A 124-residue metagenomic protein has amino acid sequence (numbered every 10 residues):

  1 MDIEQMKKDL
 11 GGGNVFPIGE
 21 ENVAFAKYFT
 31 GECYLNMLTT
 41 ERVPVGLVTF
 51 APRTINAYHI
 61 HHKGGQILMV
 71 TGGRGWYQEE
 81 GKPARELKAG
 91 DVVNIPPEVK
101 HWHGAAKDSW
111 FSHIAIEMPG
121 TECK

Functional and structural regions predicted by a protein language model:
M1-P44, A57, K124: A short, N-terminal "cap"/entry segment at the start of jelly-roll beta-barrel domains of the cupin/DSBH fold
L35-M37, V45-T49, I67, A84 (+2 more regions): Conserved hydrophobic/aromatic beta-strand scaffold that supports enzyme active sites
E41, K63, K82, D108-S109: Short strand-connecting beta-turns/loops that link adjacent beta-strands
P44-H62: Conserved short histidine dyad/triad with adjacent acidic residue
L47, I60, T71-G72, E79-G81 (+2 more regions): Residue-level recognition of conserved beta-strand positions in structured domain cores
I55, H62-A89, V99: A short beta-strand-loop-beta hairpin characteristic of the jelly-roll/cupin
A84, K88-A89, P97-C123: Ligand-binding loop in jelly-roll beta-barrel domains
